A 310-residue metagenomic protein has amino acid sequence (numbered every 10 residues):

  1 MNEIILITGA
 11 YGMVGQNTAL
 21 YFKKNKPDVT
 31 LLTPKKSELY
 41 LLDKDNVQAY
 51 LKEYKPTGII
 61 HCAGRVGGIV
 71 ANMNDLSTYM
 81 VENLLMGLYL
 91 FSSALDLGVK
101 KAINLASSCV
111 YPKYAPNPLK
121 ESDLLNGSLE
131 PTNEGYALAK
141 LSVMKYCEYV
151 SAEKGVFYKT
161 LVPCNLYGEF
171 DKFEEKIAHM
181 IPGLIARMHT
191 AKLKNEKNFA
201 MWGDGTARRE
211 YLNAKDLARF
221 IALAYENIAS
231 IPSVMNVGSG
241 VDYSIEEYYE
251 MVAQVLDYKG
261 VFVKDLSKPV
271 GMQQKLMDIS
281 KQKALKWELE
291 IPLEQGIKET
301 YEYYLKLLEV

Functional and structural regions predicted by a protein language model:
T8, P34, I59-R65, A102-S108 (+1 more regions): SDR active-site strand-loop-helix element
G9, M13, N17-A19, T190-V310: C-terminal substrate-binding subdomain of Rossmann-fold SDR/epimerase-dehydratase oxidoreductases
T30-A49: Adenosine-cofactor binding site in Rossmann-like domains, unifying the SAM/SAH pocket of S-adenosylmethionine-dependent
K44-L84, D96: NAD(P)H-binding glycine-rich loop region in Rossmannoid oxidoreductase-like domains and their noncatalytic homologs
M86, L90-A94, Y146-C147, F220 (+1 more regions): Hydrophobic positions on the long internal alpha-helix of Rossmann-like NAD(P)-dependent oxidoreductase domains
L88-N133: Conserved Rossmann-fold NAD(P)-dependent oxidoreductase catalytic core, especially the SDR/UDP-sugar
Y114-D123, E148-L223, G240, Y249-L256: NAD(P)-dependent short-chain dehydrogenase/reductase
G135, A139: Active-site helix of classical SDR
